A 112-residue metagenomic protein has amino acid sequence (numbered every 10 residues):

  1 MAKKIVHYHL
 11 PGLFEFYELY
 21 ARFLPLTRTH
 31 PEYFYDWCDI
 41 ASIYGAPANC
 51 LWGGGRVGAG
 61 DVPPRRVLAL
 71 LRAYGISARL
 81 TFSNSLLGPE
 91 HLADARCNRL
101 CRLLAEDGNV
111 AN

Functional and structural regions predicted by a protein language model:
A2-Y8: Extreme N-terminal starter segment of soluble prokaryotic enzymes
H9-P31, W37-N112: Active-site beta->alpha loop and helix N-cap motifs at the rims of alpha/beta catalytic domains
